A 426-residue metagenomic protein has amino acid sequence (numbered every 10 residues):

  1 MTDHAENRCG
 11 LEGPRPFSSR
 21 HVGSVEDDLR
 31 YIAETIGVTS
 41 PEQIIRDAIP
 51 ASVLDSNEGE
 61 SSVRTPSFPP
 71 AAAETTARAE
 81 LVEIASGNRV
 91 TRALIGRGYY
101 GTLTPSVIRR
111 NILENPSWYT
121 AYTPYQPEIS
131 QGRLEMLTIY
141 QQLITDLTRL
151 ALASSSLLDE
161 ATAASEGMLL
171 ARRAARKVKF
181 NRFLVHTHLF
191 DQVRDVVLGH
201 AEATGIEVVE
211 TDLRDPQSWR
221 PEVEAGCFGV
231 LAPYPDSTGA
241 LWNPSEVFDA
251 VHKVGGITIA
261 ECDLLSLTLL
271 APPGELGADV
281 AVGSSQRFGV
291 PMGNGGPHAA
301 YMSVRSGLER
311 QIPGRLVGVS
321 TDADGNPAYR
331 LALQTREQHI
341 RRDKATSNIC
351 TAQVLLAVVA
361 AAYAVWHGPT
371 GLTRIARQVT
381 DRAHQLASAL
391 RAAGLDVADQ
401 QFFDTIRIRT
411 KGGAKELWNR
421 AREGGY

Functional and structural regions predicted by a protein language model:
M1-S24: Charged, compositionally biased N-terminal leader segments and the immediate start of the first structured element
R8-R15, V82, Y100-G101, I375 (+3 more regions): Flexible, glycine-rich loop/tail regions that form catalytic "lids" or insertion modules at the edges of active sites
S24, I49-I139, T145: N-terminal entrance/gating region of PLP-dependent enzymes' catalytic architecture
N115-P127, T145-L150, V178-F180, A201-E202 (+5 more regions): Gly-rich Lys/Arg/Thr-decorated short loops/hinges at beta-loop-alpha junctions or inter-strand turns that position
Y125-I129, R133, D146-E166: Short loop-beta-helix segment that forms the pyridoxal 5′-phosphate
T162-N326, I408-K411, K415-N419: Conserved PLP-enzyme active-site core in the AAT-like
F288-Q400: Active-site C-terminal subdomain of aminotransferase-like
A393-A421: Conserved PLP-binding catalytic core of the aspartate aminotransferase-like
